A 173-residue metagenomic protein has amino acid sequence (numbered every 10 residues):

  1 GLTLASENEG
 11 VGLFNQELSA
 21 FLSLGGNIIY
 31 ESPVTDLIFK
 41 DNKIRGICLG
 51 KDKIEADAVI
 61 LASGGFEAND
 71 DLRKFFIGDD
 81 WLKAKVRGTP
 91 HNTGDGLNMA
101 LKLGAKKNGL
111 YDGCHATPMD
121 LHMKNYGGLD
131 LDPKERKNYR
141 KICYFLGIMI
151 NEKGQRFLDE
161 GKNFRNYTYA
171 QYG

Functional and structural regions predicted by a protein language model:
G1-K51, A58, A68-L72, D120-H122: Conserved redox-cofactor binding core of oxidoreductases
T3-E7, K83-P90, R136-C143, G147: Hydrophobic alpha-helical scaffolding
S6-F14, T89-G96, I142, G173: Generic structural signal for well-ordered, non-membrane alpha-helical segments in soluble metabolic enzymes
F21-G26, W81-L82, P133-K137: Intrinsically disordered, low-complexity segments enriched in polar/charged residues with Gly/Pro, especially when
E31-P33, G50-K51, D57-A58, A62-G65 (+4 more regions): Fold-independent oxyanion-binding glycine-rich loops and adjacent beta-strand/coil segments at enzyme active sites
R45, N108, F157-L158: Generic structural signal for well-ordered beta-strand positions
I54-N125, T168: Glycine-rich loop(s) and the adjacent beta-strand/alpha-helix scaffold that form part
M119-G173: FAD cofactor-binding and catalytic pocket of flavoenzymes
